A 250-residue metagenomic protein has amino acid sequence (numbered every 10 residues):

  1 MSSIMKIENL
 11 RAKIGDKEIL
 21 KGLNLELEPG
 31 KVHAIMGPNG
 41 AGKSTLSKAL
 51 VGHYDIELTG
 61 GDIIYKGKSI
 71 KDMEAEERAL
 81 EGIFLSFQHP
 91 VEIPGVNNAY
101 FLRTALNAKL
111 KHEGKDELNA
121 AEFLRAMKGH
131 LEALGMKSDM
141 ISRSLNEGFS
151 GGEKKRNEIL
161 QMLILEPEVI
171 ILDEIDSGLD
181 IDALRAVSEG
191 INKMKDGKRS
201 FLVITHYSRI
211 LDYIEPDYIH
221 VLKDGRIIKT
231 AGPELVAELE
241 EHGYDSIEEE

Functional and structural regions predicted by a protein language model:
M5-I7, L20-G22: Conserved structural motif at the start of ABC-family nucleotide-binding domains
M36-P38: The feature captures the beta-strand-to-loop junction immediately N-terminal to the Walker
D62-R78, N146: ABC ATPase NBD Q-loop/coupling interface
L85-H89, G95-K111, F123-A126: Q-loop/switch helix immediately C-terminal to the Walker
E158-I159: Hydrophobic anchor residue at the start of the ABC signature
M162-L163: ABC ATPase C-loop
E174-I175, D182: Walker B catalytic motif
Y218, L222, R226-E249: Conserved beta-strand-loop-alpha-helix hinge in the C-terminal portion of ABC ATPase nucleotide-binding domains
